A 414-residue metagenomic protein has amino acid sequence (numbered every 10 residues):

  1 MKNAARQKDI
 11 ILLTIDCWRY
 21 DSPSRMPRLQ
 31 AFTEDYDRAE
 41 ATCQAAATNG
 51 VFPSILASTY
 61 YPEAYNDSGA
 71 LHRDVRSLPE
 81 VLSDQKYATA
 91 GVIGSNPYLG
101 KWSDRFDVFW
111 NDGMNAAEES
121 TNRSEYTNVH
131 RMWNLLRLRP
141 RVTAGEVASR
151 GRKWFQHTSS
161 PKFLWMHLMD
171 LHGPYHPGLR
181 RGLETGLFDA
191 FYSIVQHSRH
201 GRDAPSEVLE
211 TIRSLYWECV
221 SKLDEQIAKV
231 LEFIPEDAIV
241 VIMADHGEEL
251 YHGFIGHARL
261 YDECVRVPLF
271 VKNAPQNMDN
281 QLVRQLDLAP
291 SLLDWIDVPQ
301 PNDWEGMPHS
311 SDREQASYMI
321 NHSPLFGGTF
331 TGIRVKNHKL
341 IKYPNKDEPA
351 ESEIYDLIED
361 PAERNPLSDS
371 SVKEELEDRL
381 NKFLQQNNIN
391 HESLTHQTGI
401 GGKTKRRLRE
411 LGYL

Functional and structural regions predicted by a protein language model:
M1-L414: Catalytic domains that recognize anionic headgroups
